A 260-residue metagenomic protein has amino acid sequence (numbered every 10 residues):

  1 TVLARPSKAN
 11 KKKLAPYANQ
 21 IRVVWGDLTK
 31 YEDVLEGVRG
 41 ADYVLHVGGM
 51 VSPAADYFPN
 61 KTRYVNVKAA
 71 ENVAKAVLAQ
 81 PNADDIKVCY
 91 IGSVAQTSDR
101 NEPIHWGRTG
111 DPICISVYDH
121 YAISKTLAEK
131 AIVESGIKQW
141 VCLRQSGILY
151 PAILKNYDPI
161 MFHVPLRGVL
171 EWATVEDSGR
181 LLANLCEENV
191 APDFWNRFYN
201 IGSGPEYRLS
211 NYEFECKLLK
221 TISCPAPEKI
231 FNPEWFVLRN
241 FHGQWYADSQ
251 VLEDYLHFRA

Functional and structural regions predicted by a protein language model:
T1-A9: Conserved glycine-rich Rossmann-like NAD(P)H-binding loop of the short-chain dehydrogenase/reductase
A9, T29, K61-N72, I115 (+3 more regions): Glycine-rich NAD(P)-binding loop of the Rossmann-fold in SDR/ketoreductase-type enzymes
A18-K68: NAD(P)H-binding glycine-rich loop region in Rossmannoid oxidoreductase-like domains and their noncatalytic homologs
G48, C89-S93, R144-S146, G202: Active-site beta-alpha turn of Rossmann-fold NAD(P)-dependent dehydrogenases/reductases
M50, E71-Y118: Conserved Rossmann-fold NAD(P)-dependent oxidoreductase catalytic core, especially the SDR/UDP-sugar
Y64, Q96-V141, P165: Catalytic helix-loop patch of NAD(P)-dependent Rossmann-fold dehydrogenases
I123, V164-N189: Substrate-positioning beta->alpha
L181, L185-Y255: Mid/C-terminal beta-alpha module of Rossmann-like enzyme folds, strongest in SDR-family dehydrogenases/epimerases
